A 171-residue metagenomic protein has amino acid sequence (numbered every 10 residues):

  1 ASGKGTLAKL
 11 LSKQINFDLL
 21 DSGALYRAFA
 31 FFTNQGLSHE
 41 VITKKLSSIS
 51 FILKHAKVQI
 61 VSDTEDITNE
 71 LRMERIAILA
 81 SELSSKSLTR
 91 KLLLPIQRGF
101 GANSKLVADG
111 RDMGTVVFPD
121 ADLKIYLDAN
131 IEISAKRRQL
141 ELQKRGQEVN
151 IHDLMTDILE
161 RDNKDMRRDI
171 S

Functional and structural regions predicted by a protein language model:
A1: Walker A (P-loop) phosphate-binding loop of P-loop NTPases
G5: Walker A/P-loop
K13-E74: N-terminal phosphate/diphosphate-binding loop that engages ATP/GTP or pyrophosphate donors across diverse enzyme folds
I15, L19, G36, L53 (+6 more regions): Conserved NTP-handling cores and scaffolds of large molecular machines
G23, T64, L93, V107 (+1 more regions): Residue-level signature of catalytic and energy-coupling elements of molecular machines, predominantly ATP/GTP-dependent
K45, L53-A56, Q97-N103, R111-V116 (+2 more regions): Small-molecule kinase domains that catalyze NTP-dependent phosphoryl transfer to phosphate-bearing small molecules
T68-A80, S84-R145: ATP-dependent NMP and nucleoside kinases share a basic, alpha-helical "lid"
